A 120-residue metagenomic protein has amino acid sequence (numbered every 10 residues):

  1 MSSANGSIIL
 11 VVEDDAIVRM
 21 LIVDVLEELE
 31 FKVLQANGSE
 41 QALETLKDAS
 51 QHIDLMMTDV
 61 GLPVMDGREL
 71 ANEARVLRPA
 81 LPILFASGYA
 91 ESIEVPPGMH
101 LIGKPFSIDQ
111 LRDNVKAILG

Functional and structural regions predicted by a protein language model:
E13: Conserved acidic carboxylate
M20-E28: Charged docking surfaces used in two-component/phosphorelay signaling
V23, F106-L119: C-terminal output helix
V23, Q35-L55: Acidic, metal-coordinating helix/loop segments flanking the phosphotransfer/catalytic sites of two-component signaling
G38, D66-L70: Acidic catalytic/metal-coordinating carboxylates
D59: Active-site residues of response regulator receiver
P63: The feature encodes the CheY-like receiver
